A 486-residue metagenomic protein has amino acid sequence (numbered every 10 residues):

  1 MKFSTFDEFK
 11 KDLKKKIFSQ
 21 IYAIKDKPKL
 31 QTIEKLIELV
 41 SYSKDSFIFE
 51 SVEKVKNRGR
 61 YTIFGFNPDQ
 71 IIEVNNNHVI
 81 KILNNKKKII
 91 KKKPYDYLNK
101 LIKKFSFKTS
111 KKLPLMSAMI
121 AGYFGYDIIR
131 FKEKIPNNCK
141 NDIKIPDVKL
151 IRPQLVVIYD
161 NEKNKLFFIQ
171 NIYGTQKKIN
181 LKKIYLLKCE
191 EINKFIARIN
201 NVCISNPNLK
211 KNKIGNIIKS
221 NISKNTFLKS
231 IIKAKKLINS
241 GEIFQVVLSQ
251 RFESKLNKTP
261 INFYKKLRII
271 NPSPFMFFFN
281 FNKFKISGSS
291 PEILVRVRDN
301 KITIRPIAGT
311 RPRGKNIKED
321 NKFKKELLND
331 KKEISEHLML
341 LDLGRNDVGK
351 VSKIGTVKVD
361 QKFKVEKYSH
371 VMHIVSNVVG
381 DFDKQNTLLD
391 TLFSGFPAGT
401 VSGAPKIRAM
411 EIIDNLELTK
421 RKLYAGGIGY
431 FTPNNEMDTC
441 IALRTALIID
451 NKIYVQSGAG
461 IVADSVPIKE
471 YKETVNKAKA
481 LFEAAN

Functional and structural regions predicted by a protein language model:
M1-N486: Extended alpha-helical targeting/anchoring segments, especially N-terminal organellar/secretory targeting helices
